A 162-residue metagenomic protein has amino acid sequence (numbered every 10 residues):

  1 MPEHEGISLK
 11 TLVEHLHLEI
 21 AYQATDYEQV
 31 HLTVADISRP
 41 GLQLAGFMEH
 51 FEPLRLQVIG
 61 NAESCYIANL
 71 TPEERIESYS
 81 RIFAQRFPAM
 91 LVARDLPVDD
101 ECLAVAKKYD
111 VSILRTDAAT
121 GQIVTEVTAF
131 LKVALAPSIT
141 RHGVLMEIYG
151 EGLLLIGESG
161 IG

Functional and structural regions predicted by a protein language model:
P2-F83: Gly/Thr-rich phosphate-binding loop signature of adenosyl cofactor/nucleotide-binding cores
R55, A89, G152-L154: Residue-level preference for the first positions of well-ordered beta-strands
Q57, L145, L154-I156: Structured core elements
G60-A62, I148, G157: Flexible glycine-/small-residue-rich
E77-I82, C102-V105, V144: Short, flexible, solvent-exposed loop/turn segments with mixed acidic/basic and small polar residues
R86-A89, A93-L131: Charged, amphipathic alpha-helical linker segments immediately N-terminal to NTP-binding catalytic cores
A134-E147: Pre-Walker A adenine-sensing motif
G150-G162: Glycine-rich phosphate-binding P-loop
